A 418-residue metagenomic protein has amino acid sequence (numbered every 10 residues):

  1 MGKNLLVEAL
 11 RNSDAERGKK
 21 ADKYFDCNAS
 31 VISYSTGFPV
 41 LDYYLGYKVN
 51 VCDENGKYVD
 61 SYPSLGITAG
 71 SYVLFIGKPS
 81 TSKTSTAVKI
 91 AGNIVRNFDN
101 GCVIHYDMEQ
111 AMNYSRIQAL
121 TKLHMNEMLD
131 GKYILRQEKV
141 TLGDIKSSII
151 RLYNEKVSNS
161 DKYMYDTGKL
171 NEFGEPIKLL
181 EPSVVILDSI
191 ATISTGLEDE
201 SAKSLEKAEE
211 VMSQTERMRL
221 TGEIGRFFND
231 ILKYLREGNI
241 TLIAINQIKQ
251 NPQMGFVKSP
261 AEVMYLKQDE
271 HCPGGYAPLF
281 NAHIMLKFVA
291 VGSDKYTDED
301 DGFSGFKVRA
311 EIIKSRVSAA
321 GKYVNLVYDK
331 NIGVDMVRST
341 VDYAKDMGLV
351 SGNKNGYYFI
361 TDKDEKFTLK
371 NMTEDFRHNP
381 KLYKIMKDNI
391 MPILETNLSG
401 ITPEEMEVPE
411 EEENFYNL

Functional and structural regions predicted by a protein language model:
M1-S30, S293-L418: C-terminal regions of RecA-like/P-loop NTPase motor modules
G2-D130, D144-R151, E155, K162: The Walker A/P-loop phosphate-binding site
S33, G37-V40, T68-S71, K83-A87 (+19 more regions): Helical mechanochemical/support elements of P-loop NTPase systems and associated helical scaffolds
Y44-V51, I90-F98, A119-H124, S148-N159 (+10 more regions): Conserved, well-folded catalytic cores of nucleic-acid-processing and energy-transducing macromolecular machines
V59-A69, K169-E181, Y265-Q268: Intrinsically disordered, low-complexity acidic Ser/Thr-rich regulatory segments
F98-E216: Conserved inter-motif catalytic segment of the P-loop NTP-binding fold
H105, I186-L187, I243-I245, K287 (+1 more regions): A structural signal for short, well-ordered beta-strand segments and their strand-loop junctions that often border
R217-M347: Phosphate-binding/switch region of NTP-binding enzymes
